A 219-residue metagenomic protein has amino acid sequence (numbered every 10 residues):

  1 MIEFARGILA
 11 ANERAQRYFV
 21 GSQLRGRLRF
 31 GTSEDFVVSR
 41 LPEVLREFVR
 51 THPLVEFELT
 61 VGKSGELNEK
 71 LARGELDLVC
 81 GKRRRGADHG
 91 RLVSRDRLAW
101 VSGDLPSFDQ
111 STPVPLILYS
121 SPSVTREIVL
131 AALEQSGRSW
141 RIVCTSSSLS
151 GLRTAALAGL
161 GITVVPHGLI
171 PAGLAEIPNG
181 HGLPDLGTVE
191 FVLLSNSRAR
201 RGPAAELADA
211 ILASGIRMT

Functional and structural regions predicted by a protein language model:
M1-G21: Alpha-helical "hinge/linker" immediately C-terminal to small N-terminal DNA-binding modules
R25-R85: Central regulatory/effector-binding core of bacterial HTH transcription factors
E56-G62, S139-S148: Short beta-strand-to-loop elements that line the ligand-binding cleft of bilobed periplasmic-binding protein-like
G65, R83-D88, S150-P178, P184: A ligand-binding cleft/hinge motif common to bilobed small-molecule-binding domains
L71-A72, V129, T154-G159: Hydrophobic residues within well-ordered alpha-helices
A72, R85, R91-D104, Q110-T112 (+1 more regions): Short Pro/Gly-enriched coil loops immediately N-terminal to beta-strands
P115-S136, R201-G202: Secondary-structure junction motif
G182-T219: A late-sequence structural motif
